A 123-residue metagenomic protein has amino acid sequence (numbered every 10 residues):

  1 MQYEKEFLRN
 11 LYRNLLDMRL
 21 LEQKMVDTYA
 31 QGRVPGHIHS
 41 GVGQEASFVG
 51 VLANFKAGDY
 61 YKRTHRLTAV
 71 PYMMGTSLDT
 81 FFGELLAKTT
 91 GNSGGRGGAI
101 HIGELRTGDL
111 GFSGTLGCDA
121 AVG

Functional and structural regions predicted by a protein language model:
M1-P35, A57: Cofactor-/ligand-binding subdomain signature composed of acidic, glycine-rich, tryptophan-containing flexible loops
Q23-V26, R33-G123: Cofactor-binding active-site loop characterized by glycine-rich and histidine/acidic residues
